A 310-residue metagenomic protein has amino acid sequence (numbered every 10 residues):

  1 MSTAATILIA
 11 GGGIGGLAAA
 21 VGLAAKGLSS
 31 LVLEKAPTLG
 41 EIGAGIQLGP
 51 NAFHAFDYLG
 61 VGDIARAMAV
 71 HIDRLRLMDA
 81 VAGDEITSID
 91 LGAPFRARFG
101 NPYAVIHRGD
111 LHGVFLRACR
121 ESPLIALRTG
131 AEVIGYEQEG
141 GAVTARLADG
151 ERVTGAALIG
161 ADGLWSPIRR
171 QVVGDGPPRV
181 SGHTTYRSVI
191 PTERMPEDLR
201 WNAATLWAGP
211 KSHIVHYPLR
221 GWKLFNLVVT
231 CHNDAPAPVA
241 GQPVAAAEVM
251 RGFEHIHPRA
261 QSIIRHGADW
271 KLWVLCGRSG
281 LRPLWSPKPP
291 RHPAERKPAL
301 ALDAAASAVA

Functional and structural regions predicted by a protein language model:
M1-T6, A67-A69, G83, S262-R265 (+1 more regions): C-terminal helical "tail/cap" subdomain of flavin- and related membrane-associated enzymes
S2-I7, A24, G49-P191, D234-M250: Conserved N-terminal helical subregion
T6, S29, L224: Residues at the starts of beta-strands that form the adenosine-phosphate
A10-A36, I159-G160, Y186, H216 (+3 more regions): Conserved mid-domain beta->alpha element of the FAD-binding
G43-G45, P238-Q242, A304-A308: Short, solvent-exposed loop/turn segments at secondary-structure boundaries
A67-V70, A126, E254-L272: Acidic/histidine metal-binding catalytic segments
H71, E139, P210, L219-G221 (+1 more regions): Structural motif
N202-A237, M250-P258, L275: Active-site substrate-recognition segment that forms the wall of the catalytic cavity or substrate channel
